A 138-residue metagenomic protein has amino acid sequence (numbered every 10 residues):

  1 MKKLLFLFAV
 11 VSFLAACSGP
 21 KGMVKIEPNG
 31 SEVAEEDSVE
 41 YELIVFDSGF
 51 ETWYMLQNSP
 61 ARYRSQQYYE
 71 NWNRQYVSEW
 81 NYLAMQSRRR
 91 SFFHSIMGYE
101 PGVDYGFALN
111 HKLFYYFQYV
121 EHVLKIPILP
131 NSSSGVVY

Functional and structural regions predicted by a protein language model:
M1-L4: Positively charged n-region of N-terminal signal peptides that target proteins for export
F6-F8: Sec-dependent N-terminal signal peptides
F13-A16: C-terminal motif of bacterial Sec signal peptides marking the signal peptidase cleavage site
S18-K21: Bacterial signal peptide processing site
I26: Short, surface-exposed polybasic-aromatic patches that bind anionic ligands, especially phosphate groups
V33-Y68, F93-E100: Low-complexity, intrinsically disordered regions in eukaryotic regulatory proteins and secreted peptide precursors
A61-R89: Mature extracytoplasmic domains of secretory-pathway proteins
Q75, L83-Y138: Compact alpha-helical subdomains of small soluble proteins
